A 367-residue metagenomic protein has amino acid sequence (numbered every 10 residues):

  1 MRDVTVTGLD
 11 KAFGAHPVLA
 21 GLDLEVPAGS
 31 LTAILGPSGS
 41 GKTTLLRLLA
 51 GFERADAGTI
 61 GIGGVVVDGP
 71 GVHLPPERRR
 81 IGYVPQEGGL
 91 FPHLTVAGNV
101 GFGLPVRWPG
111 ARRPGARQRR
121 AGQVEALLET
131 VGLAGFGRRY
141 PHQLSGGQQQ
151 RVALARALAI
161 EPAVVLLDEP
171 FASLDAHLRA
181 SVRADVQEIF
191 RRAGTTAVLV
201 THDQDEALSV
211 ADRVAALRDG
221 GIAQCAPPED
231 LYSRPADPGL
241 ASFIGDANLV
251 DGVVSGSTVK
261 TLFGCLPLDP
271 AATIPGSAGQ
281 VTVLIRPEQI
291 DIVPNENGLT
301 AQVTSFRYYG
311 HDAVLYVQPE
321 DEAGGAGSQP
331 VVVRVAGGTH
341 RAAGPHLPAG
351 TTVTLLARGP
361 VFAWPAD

Functional and structural regions predicted by a protein language model:
V4, L19-G21: Conserved structural motif at the start of ABC-family nucleotide-binding domains
L35-P37: The feature captures the beta-strand-to-loop junction immediately N-terminal to the Walker
A50: Helix-to-loop junction immediately C-terminal to a conserved catalytic motif
D56-T59, D219: Conserved coupling/switch loops of ABC nucleotide-binding domains, chiefly the family-specific signature
G58-G69: Conserved ABC transporter NBD signature motif
R80-G82, Q86, L90-G239: ABC ATPase nucleotide-binding domains
T258-D367: Non-catalytic connector elements of ABC transporters
